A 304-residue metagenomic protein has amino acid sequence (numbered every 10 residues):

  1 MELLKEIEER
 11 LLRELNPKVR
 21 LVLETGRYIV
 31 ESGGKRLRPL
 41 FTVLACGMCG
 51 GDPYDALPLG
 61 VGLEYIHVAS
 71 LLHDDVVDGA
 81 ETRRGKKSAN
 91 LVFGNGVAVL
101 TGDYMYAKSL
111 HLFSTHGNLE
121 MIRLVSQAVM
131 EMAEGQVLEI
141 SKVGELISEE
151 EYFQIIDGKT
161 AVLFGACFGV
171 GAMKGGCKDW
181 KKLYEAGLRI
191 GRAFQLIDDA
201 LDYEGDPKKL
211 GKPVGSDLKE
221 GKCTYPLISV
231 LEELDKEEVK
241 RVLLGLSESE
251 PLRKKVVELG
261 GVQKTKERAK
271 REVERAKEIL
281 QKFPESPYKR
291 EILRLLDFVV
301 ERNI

Functional and structural regions predicted by a protein language model:
M1-I304: All-alpha prenyltransferase/terpene-synthase fold signal
